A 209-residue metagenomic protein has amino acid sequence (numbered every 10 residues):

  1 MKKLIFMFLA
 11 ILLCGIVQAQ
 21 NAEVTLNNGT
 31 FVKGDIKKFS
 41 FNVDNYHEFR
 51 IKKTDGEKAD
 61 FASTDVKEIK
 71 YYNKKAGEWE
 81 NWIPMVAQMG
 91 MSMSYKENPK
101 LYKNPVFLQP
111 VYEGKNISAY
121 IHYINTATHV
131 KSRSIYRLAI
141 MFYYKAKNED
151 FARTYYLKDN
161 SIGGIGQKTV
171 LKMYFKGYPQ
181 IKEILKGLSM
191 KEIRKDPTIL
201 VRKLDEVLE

Functional and structural regions predicted by a protein language model:
M1-E23: Bacterial Sec-dependent N-terminal signal peptides
K2, G15, K33-F39: Solvent-exposed, well-ordered amphipathic alpha-helical segments that flank/support binding or catalytic loops
I11, I16, L26, V43 (+1 more regions): A generic structural signal for short, solvent-exposed coil/turn residues that cap or connect secondary-structure
N21-K38: Short N-terminal segments immediately surrounding and downstream of signal-peptide cleavage
K37-I181: Aromatic-patch recognition
Y178-E209: C-terminal partner/receptor-binding element of secreted or periplasmic proteins
